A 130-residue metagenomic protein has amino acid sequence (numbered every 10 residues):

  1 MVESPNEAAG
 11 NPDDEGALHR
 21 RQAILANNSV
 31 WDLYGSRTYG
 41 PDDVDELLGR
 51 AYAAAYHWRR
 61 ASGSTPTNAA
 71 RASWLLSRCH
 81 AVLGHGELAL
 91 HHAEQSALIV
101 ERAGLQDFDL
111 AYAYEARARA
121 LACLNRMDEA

Functional and structural regions predicted by a protein language model:
P12, W31, Y52-R60, E94-R102: Amphipathic alpha-helical segments of tetratricopeptide repeats
E15, Q22, E46-L47, S62 (+2 more regions): Residues that mark the junctions of alpha-helical repeat units in TPR/alpha-solenoid scaffolds
H19, A26-L33, R50, A69 (+2 more regions): TPR repeat positional signature
